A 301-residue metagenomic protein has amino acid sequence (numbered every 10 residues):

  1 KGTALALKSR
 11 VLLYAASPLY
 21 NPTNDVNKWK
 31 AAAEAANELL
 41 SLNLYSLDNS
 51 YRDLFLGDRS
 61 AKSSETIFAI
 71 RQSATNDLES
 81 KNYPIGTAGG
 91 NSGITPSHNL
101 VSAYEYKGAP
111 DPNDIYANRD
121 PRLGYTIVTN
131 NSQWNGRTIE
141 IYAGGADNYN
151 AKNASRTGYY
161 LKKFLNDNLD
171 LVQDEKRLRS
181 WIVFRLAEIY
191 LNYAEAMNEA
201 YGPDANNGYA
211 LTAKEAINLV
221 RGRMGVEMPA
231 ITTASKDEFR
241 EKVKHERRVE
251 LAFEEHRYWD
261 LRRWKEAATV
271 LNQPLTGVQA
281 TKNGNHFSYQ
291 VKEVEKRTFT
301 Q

Functional and structural regions predicted by a protein language model:
K1-A4, R52-L54, Y209, T232-S235: A glycine-rich, coil/turn loop motif that links secondary-structure elements
K1-Y20, K28-L40, F68, L123-V128 (+3 more regions): Extended, hydrophobic/aromatic-rich amphipathic alpha-helical segments that build helical scaffolds
A6, A61-E65, N118: Short, solvent-exposed loop/turn segments at the edges of secondary structure
P18, S73-T75, N130: Solvent-exposed loop/turn segments at secondary-structure junctions within structured extracellular/periplasmic domains
N43, M224-E227: Alpha-helical junction/boundary sensor with strong preference for TPR arrays
L47-R59: Gly/Pro-rich turn-and-neighbor structural signature
L56-A109, K176, W181, R221 (+1 more regions): Long, intrinsically disordered, low-complexity segments
N113-L186: Flexible, polar/acidic helix-loop-strand segments at domain edges
